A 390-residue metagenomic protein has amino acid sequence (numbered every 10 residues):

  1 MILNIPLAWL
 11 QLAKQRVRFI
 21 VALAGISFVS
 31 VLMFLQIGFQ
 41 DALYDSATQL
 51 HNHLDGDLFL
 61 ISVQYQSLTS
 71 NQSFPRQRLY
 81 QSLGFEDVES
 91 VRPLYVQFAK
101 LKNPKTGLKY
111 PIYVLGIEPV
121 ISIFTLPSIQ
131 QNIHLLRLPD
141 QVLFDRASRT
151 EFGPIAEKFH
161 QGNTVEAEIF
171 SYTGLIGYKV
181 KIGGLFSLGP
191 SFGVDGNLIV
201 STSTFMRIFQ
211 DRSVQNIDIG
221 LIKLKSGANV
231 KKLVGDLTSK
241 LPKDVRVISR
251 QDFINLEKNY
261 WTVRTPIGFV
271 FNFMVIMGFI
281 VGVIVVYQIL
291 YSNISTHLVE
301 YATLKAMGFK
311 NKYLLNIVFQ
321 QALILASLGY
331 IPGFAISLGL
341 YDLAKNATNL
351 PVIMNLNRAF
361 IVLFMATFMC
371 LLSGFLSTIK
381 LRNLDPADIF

Functional and structural regions predicted by a protein language model:
M1-M33, Y44, Q49, K258 (+1 more regions): N-terminal Sec/SRP start-transfer signal
R16-L43, R264-A302, L323-Y330: Hydrophobic alpha-helical transmembrane segments of multi-pass inner-membrane transport and secretion
V31-Y113, Q131-L138, T238-S239, R246: Hydrophobic, regular-secondary-structure patches
L58-F59, F186, V214-L241, V245: A short beta-strand structural signal in non-transmembrane regions
Q77-F192, T204-S213, K232: Short acidic/glycine-enriched loop/turn elements at secondary-structure junctions
N229, L233-I284, N293-H297, L304 (+2 more regions): Peri-transmembrane interface segments
G278, Y291, V299-A344, I361 (+3 more regions): Transmembrane alpha-helical interface segments in multi-pass membrane proteins
N357-F390: C-terminal membrane-exit region of the final transmembrane helix in multipass inner-membrane proteins
